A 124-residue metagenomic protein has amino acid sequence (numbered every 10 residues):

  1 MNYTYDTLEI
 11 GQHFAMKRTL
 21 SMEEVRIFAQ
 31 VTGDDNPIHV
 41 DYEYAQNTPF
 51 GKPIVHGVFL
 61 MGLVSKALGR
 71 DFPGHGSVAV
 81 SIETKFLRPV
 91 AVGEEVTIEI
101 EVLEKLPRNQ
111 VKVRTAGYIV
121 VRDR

Functional and structural regions predicted by a protein language model:
M1-I10, V90-R124: HotDog/MaoC-like acyl-thioester-processing domains
M1-V55: Catalytic strand-loop segment that frames the active site of acyl-thioester-processing enzymes
M16-L20, I82-F86, I100, T115-G117: A structural signal for short, well-ordered beta-strand segments
Q30-D34, G69-P73, V120: Short, intrinsically disordered, mixed-charge
V40, S65-D71, V113-I119: A broadly tuned preference for mixed-charge, low-complexity surface segments
Q46-V55, F59-V102: Hydrophobic beta-strand-centered segment that forms part of the acyl-chain substrate-binding groove
